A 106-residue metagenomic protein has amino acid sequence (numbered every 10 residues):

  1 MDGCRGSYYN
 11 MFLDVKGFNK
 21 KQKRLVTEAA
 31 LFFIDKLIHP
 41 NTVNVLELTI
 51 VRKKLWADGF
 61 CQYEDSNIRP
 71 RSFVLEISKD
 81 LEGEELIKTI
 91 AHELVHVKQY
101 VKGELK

Functional and structural regions predicted by a protein language model:
S7-Y9: Short, positively charged and aromatic/hydrophobic N-terminal segments
L13, V26, L46-I50, F73-I77 (+1 more regions): Hydrophobic beta-strand residues in large extracellular and virion-surface proteins
K21-N44: Zn2+-dependent metallopeptidase catalytic core
V51-E84, V97-V101: Active-site scaffold of zinc-dependent metalloenzymes
E85-L94: Short alpha-helical catalytic segment bearing the HExxH-like zincin motif of zinc-dependent metalloproteases
K102-K106: Post-HExxH zinc-binding segment in Zn-dependent metallohydrolases
